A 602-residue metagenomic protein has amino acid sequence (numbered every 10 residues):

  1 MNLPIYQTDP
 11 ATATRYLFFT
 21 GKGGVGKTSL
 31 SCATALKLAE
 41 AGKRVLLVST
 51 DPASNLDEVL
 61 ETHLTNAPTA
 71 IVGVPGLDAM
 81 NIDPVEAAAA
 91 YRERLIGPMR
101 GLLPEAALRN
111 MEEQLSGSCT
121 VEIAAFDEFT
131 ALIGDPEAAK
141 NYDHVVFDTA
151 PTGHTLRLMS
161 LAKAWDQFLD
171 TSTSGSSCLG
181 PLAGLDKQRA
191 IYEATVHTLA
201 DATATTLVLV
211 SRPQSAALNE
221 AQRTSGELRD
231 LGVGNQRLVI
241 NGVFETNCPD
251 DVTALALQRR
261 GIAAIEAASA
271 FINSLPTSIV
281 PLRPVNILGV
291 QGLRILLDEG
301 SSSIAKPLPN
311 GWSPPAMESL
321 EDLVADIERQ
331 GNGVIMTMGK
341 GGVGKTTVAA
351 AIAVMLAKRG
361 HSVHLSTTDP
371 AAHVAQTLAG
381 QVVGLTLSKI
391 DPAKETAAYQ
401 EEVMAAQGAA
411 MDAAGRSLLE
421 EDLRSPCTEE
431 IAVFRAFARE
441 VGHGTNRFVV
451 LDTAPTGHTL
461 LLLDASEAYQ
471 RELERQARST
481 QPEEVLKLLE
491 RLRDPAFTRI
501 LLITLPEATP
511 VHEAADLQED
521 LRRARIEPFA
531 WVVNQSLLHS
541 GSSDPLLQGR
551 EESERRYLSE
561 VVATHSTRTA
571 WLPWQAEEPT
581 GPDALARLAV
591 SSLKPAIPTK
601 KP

Functional and structural regions predicted by a protein language model:
M1-A11, H63, T195-N332, R493-T498 (+1 more regions): C-terminal lobe/tail of nucleotide-utilizing enzymes
P10-A11, K37-A41, I71-V74, D135-K140 (+7 more regions): Conserved catalytic network of the ASCE P-loop NTPase/AAA+ motor domain
L17, I335: Conserved beta-strand position immediately N-terminal to the Walker
F18-I82, T149, M159-K163, G342-E395 (+1 more regions): Walker A/P-loop NTP-binding active-site region of P-loop NTPases, recognizing the glycine-rich GxxxxGKT/S
L47, H144, V208, R237 (+3 more regions): Hydrophobic "anchor" residues on beta-strands that sit immediately upstream of conserved functional sites
L47, S54-T120, A372-R424: P-loop NTPase motor core
S54-V59, A87-Y91, G153-R157, L218-N219 (+8 more regions): Switch/connector loops and helix/strand junctions flanking conserved nucleotide-binding motifs in nucleotide-processing
R100-R223, A410-T509, E513-D516: Phosphate/Mg2+-binding loops and adjacent switch elements in nucleotide/diphosphate-handling enzyme cores
